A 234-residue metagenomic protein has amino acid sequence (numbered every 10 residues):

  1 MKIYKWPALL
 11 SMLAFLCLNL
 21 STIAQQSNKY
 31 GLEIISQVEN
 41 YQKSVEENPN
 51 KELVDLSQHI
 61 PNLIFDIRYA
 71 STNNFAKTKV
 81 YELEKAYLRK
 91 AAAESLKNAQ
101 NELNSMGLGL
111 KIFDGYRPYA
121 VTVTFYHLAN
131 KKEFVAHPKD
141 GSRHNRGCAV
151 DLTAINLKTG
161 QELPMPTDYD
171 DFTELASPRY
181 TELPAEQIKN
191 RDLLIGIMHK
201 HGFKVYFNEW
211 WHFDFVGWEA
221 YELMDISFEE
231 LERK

Functional and structural regions predicted by a protein language model:
M1-S27: Bacterial Sec-dependent N-terminal signal peptides
K5, E209-W210: Residues in intrinsically disordered, low-complexity segments of regulatory proteins
A24-F113, H127-L128, K132-N208, G217-K234: Extracytoplasmic cell-surface/polysaccharide-interacting catalytic and binding patches
P118: Segments that shape or occlude catalytic/ligand-binding pockets
T124: Metal-dependent catalytic neighborhoods of phosphoester/phosphodiester hydrolases
F213: Conserved metal-phosphate-binding beta-hairpin within the catalytic cores of diverse ATP-dependent phosphoryl-transfer
